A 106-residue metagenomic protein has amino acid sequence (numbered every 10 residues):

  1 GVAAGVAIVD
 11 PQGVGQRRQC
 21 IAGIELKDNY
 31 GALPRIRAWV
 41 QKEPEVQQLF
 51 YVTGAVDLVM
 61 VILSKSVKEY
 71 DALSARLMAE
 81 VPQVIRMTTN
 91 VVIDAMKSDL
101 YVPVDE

Functional and structural regions predicted by a protein language model:
G1-E106: A compositional/biophysical signature of low hydrophobicity enriched in polar/charged and small residues
